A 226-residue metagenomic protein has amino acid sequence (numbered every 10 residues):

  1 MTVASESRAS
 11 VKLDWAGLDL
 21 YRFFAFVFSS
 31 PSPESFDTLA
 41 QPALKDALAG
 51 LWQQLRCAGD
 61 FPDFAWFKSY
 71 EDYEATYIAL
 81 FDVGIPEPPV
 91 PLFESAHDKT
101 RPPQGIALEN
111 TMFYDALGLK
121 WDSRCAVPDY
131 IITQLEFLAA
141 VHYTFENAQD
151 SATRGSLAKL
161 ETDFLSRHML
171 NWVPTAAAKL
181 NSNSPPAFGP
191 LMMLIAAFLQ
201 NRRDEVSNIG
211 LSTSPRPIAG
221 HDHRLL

Functional and structural regions predicted by a protein language model:
M1-L226: Charged, alpha-helix-forming regions
